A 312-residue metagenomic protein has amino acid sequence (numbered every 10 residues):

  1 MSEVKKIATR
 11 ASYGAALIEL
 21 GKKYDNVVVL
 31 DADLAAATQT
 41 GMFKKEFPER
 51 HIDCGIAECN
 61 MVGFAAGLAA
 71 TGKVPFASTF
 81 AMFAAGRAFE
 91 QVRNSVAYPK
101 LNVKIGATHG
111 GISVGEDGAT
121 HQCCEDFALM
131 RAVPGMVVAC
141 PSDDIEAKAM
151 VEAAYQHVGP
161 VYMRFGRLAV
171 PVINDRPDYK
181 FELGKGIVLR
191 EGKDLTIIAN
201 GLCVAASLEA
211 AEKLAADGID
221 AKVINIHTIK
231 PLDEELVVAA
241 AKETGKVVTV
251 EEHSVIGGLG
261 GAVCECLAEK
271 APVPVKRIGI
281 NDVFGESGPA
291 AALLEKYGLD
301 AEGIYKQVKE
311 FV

Functional and structural regions predicted by a protein language model:
M1-R164, A169: Thiamine diphosphate
A11, K23-N26, L34-G41, K45 (+2 more regions): Thiamine diphosphate
